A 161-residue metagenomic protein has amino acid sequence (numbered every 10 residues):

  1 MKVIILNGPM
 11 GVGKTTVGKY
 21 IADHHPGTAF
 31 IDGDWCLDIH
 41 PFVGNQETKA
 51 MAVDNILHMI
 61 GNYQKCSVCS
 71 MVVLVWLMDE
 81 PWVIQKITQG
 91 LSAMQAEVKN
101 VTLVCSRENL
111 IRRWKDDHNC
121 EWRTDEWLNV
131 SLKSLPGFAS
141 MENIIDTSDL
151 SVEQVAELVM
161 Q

Functional and structural regions predicted by a protein language model:
M1-V3: Pre-Walker A (Motif I) flank of P-loop NTPase domains
L6: Hydrophobic anchor at the beta1->P-loop junction of P-loop NTPases
G11: Walker A (P-loop) phosphate-binding loop of P-loop NTPases
K14: Conserved lysine of the Walker
G18-G61: Conserved substrate/cofactor phosphate-moiety recognition/catalytic segment in nucleotide-dependent phosphotransferases
M51-M94: Glycine-rich phosphate-binding loop used to anchor ATP phosphates in small-molecule kinases, encompassing both
M94-W114: Conserved phosphate-donor/acceptor-positioning beta-strand/loop module used by diverse small-molecule
D116-L158: Small-molecule kinase domains that catalyze NTP-dependent phosphoryl transfer to phosphate-bearing small molecules
